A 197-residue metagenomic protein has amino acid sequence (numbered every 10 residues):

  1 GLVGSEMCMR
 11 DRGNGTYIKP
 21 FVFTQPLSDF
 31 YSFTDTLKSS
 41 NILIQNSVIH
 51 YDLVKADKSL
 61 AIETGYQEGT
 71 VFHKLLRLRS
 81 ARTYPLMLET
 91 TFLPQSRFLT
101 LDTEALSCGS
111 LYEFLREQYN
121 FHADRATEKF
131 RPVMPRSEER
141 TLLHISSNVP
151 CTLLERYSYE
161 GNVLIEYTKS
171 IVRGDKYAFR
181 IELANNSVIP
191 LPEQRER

Functional and structural regions predicted by a protein language model:
G1-C8: Short, small-residue-biased leader/transition segments that mark boundaries at the very start of proteins
G4, G13, F30: ATP/adenylate-binding site constellation spanning eukaryotic-like Ser/Thr protein kinases, ABC-transporter
R10-T16: Short, Lys/Arg-rich nucleic-acid/phosphate-binding segment
P20-R197: All-alpha effector-binding/dimerization core of bacterial HTH-type transcriptional repressors
